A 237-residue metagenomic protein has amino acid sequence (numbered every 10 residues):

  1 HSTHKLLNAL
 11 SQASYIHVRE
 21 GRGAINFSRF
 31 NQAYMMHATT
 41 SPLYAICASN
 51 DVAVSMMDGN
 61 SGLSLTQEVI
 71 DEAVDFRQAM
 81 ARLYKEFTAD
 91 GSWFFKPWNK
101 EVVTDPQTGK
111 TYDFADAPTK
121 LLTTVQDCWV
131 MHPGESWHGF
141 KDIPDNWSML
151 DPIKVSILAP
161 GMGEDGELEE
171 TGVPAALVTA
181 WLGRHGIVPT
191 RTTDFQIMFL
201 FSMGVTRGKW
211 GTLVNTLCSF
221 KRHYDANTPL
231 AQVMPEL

Functional and structural regions predicted by a protein language model:
H1-A33, A38-S49: Active-site PLP attachment segment
L6, R22, N26-A33, V52 (+5 more regions): Alpha-helical context
L6, R22-A24, M56, G161 (+1 more regions): Short loop/turn segments at secondary-structure transitions that flank enzyme active sites
D51-G59: Short glycine/serine- and small hydrophobic-enriched flexible loop segments
N60-L237: Non-catalytic terminal extensions of PLP-dependent enzymes
